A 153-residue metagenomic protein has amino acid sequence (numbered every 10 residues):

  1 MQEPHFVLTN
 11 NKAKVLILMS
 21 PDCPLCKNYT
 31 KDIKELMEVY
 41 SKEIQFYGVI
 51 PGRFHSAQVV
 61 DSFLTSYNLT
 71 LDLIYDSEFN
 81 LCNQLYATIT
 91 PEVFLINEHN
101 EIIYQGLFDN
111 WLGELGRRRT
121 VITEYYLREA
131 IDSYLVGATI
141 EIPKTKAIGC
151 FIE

Functional and structural regions predicted by a protein language model:
E3-F6, I103: Generic structural signal for well-ordered beta-strand positions
L8-K27, I131: Short active-site neighborhood of thiol/selenol oxidoreductases, capturing the structured segment around
N11-A13, K42-Q45, L69-L71, E98: Loop/turn elements at helix/coil->beta-strand transitions in domains of secreted/extracellular proteins
S20-Y29, R53-F54, I148-E153: Short, thiol/selenol-centered motifs that function as redox-active sites or metal-ligating centers
K27-Y67, S77-Q84: Structural microenvironment flanking redox-active thiols in thiol-disulfide oxidoreductases
L64-I103: Short, internal strand/loop/helix patches that form the active-site neighborhood or redox-interaction surface
N97-E98, I102-E153: Thiol-/selenol-based redox modules, centered on thioredoxin-like and closely related oxidoreductase domains
